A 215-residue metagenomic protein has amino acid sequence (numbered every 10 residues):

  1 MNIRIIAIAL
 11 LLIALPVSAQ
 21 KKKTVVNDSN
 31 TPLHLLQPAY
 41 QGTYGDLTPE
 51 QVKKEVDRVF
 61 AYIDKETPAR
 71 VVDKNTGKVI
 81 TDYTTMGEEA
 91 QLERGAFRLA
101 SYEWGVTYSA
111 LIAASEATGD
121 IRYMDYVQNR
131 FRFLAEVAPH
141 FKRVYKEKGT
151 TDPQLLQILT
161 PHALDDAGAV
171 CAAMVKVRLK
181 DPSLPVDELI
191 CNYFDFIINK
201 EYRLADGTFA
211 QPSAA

Functional and structural regions predicted by a protein language model:
M1-K22: Bacterial Sec-dependent N-terminal signal peptides
K21-G149, L184-D187, C191-N192, F196 (+1 more regions): Low-complexity, Ser/Thr/Pro/Gly-enriched N-terminal "stalk/linker" regions
R98-Y108, P161-C171, A215: Start-of-helix signal in alpha-solenoid helical-repeat scaffolds, especially tetratricopeptide repeats
A114, V177-K180: TPR/TPR-like alpha-solenoid repeats
Q128-V177: Blade-loop segments of beta-propeller domains
A163-A173, P182, V186-Y193: Generic hydrophobic, aliphatic-rich segments that mediate packing or membrane embedding
Y202-A215: Flexible, surface-exposed loop/gating regions in the mature catalytic domains of secreted/periplasmic hydrolases
